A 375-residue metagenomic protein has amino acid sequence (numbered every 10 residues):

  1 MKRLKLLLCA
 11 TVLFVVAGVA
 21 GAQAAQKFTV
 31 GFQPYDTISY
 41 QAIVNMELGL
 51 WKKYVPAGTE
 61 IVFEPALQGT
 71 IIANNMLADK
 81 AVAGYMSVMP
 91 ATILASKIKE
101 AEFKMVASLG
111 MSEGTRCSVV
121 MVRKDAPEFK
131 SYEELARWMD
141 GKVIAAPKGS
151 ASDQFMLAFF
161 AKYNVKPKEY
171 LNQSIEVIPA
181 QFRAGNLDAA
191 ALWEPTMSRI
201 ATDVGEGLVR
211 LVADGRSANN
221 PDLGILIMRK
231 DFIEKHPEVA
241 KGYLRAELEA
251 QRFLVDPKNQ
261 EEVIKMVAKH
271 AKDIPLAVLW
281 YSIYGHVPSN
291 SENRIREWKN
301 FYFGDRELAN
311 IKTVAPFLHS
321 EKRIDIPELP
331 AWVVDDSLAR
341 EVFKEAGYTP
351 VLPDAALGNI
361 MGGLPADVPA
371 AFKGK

Functional and structural regions predicted by a protein language model:
M1-C9: Bacterial N-terminal signal peptides that target proteins for export
C9-G18: Bacterial N-terminal signal peptides
G18-A24: Sec/Tat signal peptide C-region and signal peptidase I cleavage site
A25-S174, Q181, D188-E194, V209-D214 (+2 more regions): Short, glycine-/small- and polar/acidic-enriched structural segments that line small-molecule recognition paths
I61-V62, W280-E292, L329-E345: Short linear loop/turn motifs
K99, K168-L171, I175-L276: Pocket-lining segment of extracytoplasmic ligand-binding domains
H236-E328: Secondary-structure end/capping motifs
K312-K375: Conserved C-terminal helix/tail region of periplasmic/extracytoplasmic solute-binding proteins
